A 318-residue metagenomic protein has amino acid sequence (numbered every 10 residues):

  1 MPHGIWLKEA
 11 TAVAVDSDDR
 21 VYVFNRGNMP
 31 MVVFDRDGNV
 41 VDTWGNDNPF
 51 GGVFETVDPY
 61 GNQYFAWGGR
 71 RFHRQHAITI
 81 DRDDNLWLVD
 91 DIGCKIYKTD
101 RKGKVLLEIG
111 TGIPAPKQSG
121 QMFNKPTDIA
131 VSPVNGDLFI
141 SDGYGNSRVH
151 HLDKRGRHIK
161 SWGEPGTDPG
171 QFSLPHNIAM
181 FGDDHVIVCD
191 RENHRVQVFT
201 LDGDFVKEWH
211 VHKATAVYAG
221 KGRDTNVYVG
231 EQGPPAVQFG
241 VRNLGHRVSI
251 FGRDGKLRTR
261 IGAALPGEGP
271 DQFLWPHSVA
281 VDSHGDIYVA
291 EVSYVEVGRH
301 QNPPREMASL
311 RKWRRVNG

Functional and structural regions predicted by a protein language model:
M1-G318: Eukaryotic scaffold repeat domains enriched in small/polar residues
